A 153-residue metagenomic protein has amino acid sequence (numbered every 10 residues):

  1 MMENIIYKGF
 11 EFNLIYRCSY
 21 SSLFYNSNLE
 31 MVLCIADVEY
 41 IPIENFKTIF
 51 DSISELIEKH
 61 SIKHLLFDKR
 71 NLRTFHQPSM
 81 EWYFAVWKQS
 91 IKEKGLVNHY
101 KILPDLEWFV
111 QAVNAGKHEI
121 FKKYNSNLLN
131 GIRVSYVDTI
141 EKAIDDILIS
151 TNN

Functional and structural regions predicted by a protein language model:
M2-N153: Amphipathic, Lys/Arg-enriched alpha-helical "gate/interface" segment within cytosolic domains that mediates
